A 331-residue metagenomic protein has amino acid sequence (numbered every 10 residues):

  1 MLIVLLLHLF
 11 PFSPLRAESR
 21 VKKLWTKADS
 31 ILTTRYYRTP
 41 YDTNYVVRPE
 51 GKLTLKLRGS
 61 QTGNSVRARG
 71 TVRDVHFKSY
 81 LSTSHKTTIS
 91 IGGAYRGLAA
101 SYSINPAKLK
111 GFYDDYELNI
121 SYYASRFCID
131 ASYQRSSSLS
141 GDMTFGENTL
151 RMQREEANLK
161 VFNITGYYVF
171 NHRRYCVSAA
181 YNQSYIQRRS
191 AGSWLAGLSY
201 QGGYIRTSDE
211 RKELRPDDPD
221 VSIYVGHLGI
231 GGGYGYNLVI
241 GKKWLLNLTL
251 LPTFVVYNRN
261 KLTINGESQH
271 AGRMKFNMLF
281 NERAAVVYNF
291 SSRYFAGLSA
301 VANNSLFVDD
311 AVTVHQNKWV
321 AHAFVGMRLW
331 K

Functional and structural regions predicted by a protein language model:
G51-L53, T83-I89, A94, F112-Y116 (+6 more regions): Residues that define the transmembrane beta-barrel architecture of outer-membrane proteins
L53-L57, A100, L118, F127-A131 (+7 more regions): Transmembrane beta-strands of outer-membrane beta-barrel proteins
R58-T62, A94, S103-A107, Q134-S136 (+5 more regions): Outer-membrane beta-barrel pore domains and translocons
V75-K78, S103-N105, E147-E155, N182 (+3 more regions): Extracellular loop and loop/strand-boundary signature of outer-membrane beta-barrel proteins
G93-Y95, I104, Y122-A124, Y168-F170 (+3 more regions): Residue-level signature of outer-membrane beta-barrel architecture
G97-S103, R126-A131, H172-Y175, W244 (+2 more regions): Repeated loop/turn-to-beta-strand initiation elements of outer-membrane beta-barrel proteins
N119-I223: Outer-membrane pore/translocation modules
I164-G166, N317-K331: Outer-membrane beta-barrel "beta-signal"
